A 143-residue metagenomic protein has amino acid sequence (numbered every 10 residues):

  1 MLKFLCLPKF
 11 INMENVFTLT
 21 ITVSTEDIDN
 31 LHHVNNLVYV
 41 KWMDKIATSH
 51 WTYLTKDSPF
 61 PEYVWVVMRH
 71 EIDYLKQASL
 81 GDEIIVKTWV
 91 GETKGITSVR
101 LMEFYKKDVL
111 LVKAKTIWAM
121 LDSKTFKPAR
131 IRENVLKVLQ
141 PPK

Functional and structural regions predicted by a protein language model:
L2-I85, G91-K143: Terminal targeting signals and extreme-terminal segments of soluble enzymes
